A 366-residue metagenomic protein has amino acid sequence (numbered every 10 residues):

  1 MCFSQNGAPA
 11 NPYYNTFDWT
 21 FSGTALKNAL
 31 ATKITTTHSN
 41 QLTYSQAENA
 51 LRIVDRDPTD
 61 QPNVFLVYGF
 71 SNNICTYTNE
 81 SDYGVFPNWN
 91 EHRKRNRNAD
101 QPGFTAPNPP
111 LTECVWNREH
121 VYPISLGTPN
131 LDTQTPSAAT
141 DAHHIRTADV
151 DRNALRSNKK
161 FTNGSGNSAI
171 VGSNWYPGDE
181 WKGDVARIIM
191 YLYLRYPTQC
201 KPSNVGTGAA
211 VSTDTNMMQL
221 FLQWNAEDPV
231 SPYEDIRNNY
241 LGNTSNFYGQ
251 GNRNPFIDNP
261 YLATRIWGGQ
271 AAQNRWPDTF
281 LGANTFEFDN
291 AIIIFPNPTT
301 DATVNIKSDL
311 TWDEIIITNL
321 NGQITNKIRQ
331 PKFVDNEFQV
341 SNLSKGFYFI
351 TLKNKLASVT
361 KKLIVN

Functional and structural regions predicted by a protein language model:
M1-C2: Bacterial N-terminal signal peptides
N11-F17: Mixed-charge, low-complexity interaction segments
S22-A29: Extended, charge-biased low-complexity segments that typically form long amphipathic alpha-helices/coiled-coils
K33-T37, W224-E227: Surface-exposed polar/charged interaction patches
T35-K160: Betabetaalpha-Me/HNH-type nuclease active-site subdomain
T105-F280: Domain-level detector of nuclease and nuclease-like folds in predominantly extracellular/periplasmic contexts
T285-N366: C-terminal outer-membrane/trafficking sorting elements
